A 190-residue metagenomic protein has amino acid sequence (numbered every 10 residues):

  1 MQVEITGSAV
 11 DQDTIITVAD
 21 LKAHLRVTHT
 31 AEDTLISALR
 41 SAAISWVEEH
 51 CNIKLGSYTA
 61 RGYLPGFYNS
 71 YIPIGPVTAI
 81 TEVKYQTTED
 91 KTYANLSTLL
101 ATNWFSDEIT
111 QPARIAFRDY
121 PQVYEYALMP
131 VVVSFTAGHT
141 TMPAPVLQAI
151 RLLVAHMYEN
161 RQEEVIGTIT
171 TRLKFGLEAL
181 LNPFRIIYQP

Functional and structural regions predicted by a protein language model:
M1-P190: Divalent metal-cofactor coordination and adjacent catalytic microenvironments
